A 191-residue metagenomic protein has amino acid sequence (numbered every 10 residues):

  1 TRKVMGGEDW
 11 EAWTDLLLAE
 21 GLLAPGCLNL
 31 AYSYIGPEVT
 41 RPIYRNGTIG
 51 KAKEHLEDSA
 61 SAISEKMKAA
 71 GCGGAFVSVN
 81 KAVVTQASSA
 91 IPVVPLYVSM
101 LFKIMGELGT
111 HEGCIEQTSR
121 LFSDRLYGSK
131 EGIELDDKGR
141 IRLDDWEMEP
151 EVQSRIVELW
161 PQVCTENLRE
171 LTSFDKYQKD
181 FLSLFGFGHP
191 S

Functional and structural regions predicted by a protein language model:
T1-A70, V79-F102: Catalytic loop of short-chain dehydrogenase/reductase
M5, A62, G73-S78, P95-S191: C-terminal helical subdomain
